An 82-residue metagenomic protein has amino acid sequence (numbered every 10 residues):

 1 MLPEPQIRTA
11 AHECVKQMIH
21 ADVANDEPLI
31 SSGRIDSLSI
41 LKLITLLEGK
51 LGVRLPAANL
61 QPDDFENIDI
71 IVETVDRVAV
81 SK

Functional and structural regions predicted by a protein language model:
M1-D22, E73-K82: Thiotemplate assembly-line natural product biosynthesis machinery
K16-R34, L51-Q61, A79: Phosphopantetheine carrier-protein modules
D26-P28, N67, T74: Structured catalytic/translocation cores of nucleotide/phosphate-coupled proteins
S37: Catalytic nucleophile serine of serine hydrolases, specifically the conserved "nucleophile elbow" pentapeptide
L41: Conserved catalytic core of two-component sensor histidine kinases
A58-I70: AMP-binding/adenylate-forming catalytic domain of the ANL superfamily
